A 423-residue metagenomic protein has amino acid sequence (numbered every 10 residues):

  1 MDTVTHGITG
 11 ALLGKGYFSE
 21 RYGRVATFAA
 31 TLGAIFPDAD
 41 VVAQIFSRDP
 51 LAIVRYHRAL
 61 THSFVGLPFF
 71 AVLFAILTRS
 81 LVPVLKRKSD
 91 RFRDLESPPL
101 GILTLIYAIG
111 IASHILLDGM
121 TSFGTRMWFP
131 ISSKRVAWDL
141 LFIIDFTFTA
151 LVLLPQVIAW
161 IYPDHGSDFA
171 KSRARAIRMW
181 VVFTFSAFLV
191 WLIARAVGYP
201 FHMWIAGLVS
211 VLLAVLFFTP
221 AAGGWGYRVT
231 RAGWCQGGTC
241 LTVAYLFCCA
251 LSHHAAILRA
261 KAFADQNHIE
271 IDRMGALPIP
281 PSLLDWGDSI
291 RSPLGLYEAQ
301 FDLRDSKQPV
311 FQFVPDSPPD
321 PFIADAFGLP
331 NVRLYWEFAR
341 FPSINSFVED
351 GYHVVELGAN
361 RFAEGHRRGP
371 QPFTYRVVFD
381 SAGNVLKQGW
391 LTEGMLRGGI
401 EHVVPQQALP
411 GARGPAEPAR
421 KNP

Functional and structural regions predicted by a protein language model:
M1-N267, G275-P278: N-terminal membrane-targeting hydrophobic helices
D265-P423: Extracytosolic and intramembrane catalytic regions of membrane-associated proteins in envelope/secretory systems
